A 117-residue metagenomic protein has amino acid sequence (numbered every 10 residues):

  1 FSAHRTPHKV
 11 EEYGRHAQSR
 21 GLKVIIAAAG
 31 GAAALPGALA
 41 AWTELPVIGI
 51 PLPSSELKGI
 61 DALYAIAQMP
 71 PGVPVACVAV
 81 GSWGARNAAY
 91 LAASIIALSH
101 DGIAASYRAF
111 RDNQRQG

Functional and structural regions predicted by a protein language model:
F1-P7: Short beta->alpha junction loops
S2, L52, V80: Cofactor-binding loop segments of dinucleotide-utilizing enzymes, especially the Rossmann-like FAD- and NAD(P)+-binding
R5, A33-A34, W83: Short alpha-helical
H8-Y13, P36-L39, I60-A62, N87-A88: Short, well-ordered secondary-structure micro-motifs
Y13-S55: Glycine-rich phosphate-binding loop
K58-G117: C-terminal binding/interaction regions
